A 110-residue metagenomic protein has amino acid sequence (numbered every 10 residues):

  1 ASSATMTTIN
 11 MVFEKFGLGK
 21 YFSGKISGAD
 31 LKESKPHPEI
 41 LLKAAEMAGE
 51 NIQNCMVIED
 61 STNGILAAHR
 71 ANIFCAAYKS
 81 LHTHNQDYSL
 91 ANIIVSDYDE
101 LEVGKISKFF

Functional and structural regions predicted by a protein language model:
S2-A4: Conserved phosphate-coupling serine/threonine residues in phosphotransfer and NTP-handling enzymes
M6, N10-F110: Asp-based, Mg2+/Mn2+-dependent phosphohydrolase catalytic module
